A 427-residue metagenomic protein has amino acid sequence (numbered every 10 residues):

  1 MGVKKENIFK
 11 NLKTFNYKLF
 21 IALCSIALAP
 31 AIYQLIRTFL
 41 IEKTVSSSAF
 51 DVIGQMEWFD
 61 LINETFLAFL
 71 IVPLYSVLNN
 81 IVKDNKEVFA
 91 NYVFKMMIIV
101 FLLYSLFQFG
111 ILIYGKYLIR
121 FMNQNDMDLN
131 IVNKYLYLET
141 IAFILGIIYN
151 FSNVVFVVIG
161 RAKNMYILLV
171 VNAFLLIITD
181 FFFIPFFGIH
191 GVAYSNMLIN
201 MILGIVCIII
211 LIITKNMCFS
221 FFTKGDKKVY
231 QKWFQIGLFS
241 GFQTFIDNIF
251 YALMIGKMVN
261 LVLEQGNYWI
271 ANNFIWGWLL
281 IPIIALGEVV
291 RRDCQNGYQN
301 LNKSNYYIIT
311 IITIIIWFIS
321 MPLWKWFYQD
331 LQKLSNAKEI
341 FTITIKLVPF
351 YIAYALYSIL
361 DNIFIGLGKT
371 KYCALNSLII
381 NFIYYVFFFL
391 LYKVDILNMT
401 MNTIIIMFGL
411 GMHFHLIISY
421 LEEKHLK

Functional and structural regions predicted by a protein language model:
M1-F20, N130-I131, S195-N196, I208-A252: Interhelical loop/hinge segments that connect adjacent transmembrane helices in multipass membrane
L19-A27, L61, V100, E139 (+7 more regions): Residue-level signature of transmembrane alpha-helical cores of multipass secondary-active transporters and flippases
I41-E64, M127-I131, K232-G237, I255-G277 (+2 more regions): Interfacial/gating helices of multi-pass transporter permease domains
E42, D51-S105, Y149-V157, Y268-S320 (+2 more regions): Small-residue-rich hydrophobic transmembrane alpha-helices
S105-Y137, I315-T342: Short membrane-interface helical motifs at transmembrane helix boundaries in multi-pass membrane transporters
I113, D126-S152, I275-L279, L334-L360 (+1 more regions): Alpha-helical transmembrane segments of multi-pass membrane proteins
V155-F182, H190-M197, Y298-I309, F364-F389: Alpha-helical transmembrane segments of multi-pass membrane transporters/permeases
A173-I205, F382-I417, L421, H425-L426: Membrane-interface helix-loop junctions in multi-pass transport and translocation proteins
